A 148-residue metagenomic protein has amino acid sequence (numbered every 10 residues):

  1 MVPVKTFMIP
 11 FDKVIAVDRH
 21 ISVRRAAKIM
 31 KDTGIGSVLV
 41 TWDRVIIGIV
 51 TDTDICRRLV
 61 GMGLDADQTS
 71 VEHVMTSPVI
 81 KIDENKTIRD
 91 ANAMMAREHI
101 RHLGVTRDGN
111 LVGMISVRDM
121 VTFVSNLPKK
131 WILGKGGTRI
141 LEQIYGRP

Functional and structural regions predicted by a protein language model:
M1-K13, T51-K81, T87-A96, S116-P148: Tandem CBS (Bateman) regulatory domains
A16-G34, K81-H99, T106-R107, V124: The conserved cystathionine-beta-synthase
I21-A26, S37-W42, C56-M62: Short, functional N-terminal and low-complexity linear motifs
M30-T33, V38-D54, M95, L103-R118: A glycine-centered beta-loop-beta connector
V45, R101, N110, W131-G134 (+1 more regions): Generic detector of intrinsically disordered, low-complexity, polar/charged segments
